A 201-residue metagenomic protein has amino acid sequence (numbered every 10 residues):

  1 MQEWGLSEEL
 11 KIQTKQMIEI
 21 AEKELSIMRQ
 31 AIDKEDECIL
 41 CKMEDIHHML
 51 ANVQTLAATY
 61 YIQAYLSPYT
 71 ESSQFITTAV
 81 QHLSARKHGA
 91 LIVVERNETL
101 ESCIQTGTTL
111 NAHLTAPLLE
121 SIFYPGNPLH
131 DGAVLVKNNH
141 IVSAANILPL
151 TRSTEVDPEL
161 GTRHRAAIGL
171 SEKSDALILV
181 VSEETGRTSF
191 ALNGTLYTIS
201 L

Functional and structural regions predicted by a protein language model:
M1-L201: Divalent-cation
